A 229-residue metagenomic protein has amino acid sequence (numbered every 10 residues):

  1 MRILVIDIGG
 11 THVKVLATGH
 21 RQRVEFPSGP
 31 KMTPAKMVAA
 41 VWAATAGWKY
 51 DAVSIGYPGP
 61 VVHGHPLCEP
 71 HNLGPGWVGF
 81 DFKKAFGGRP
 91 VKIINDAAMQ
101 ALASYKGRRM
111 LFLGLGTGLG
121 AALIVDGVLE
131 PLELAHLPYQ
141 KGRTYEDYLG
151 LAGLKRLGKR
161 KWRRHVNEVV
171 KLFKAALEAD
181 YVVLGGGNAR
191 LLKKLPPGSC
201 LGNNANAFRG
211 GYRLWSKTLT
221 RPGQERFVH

Functional and structural regions predicted by a protein language model:
R2-A39, A43, V128-R156: Short glycine-rich, Thr/Ser-proximal phosphate-binding strand/loop in the N-terminal lobe of ATP-dependent enzymes
D7, D96, G116: Active-site glycine-centered loops adjacent to acidic/histidine catalytic or metal-binding residues that shape
V13, F80, K84-Q100, R109 (+1 more regions): Glycine-rich phosphate-binding loop plus the immediately following alpha-helix
V13-A17, G59, L102, L119-I124: Short beta-strand scaffold segments in enzyme catalytic cores
L16-T18, K84-F86, R190-G198: Short loop/helix-cap segments at secondary-structure boundaries that form the rim of catalytic
E25, G29-W42, A46-S54, G59-R109 (+2 more regions): Glycine-rich phosphate-binding loop and adjoining helix at the ATP-binding site of ATP-dependent phosphoryl-transfer
Y50, R163-V183, G187: Proline-aspartate-enriched helix->loop->beta-strand connector
V53-G59, L115-T117, D180-A189, G202-N204: Glycine-rich beta-strand-to-loop/alpha-helix junction loops that act as flexible
